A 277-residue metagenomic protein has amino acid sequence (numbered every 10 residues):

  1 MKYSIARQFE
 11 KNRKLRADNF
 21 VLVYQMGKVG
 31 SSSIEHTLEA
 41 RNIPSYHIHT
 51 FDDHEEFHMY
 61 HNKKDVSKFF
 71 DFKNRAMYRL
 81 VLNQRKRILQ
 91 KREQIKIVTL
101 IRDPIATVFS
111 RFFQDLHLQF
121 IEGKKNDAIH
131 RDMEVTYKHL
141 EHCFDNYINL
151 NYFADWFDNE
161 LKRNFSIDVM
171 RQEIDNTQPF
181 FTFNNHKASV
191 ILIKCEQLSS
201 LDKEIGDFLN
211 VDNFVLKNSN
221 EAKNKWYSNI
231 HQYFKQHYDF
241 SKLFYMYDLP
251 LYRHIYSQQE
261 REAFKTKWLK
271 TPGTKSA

Functional and structural regions predicted by a protein language model:
M1-A277: Membrane-interface amphipathic segments in extracytoplasmic regions
